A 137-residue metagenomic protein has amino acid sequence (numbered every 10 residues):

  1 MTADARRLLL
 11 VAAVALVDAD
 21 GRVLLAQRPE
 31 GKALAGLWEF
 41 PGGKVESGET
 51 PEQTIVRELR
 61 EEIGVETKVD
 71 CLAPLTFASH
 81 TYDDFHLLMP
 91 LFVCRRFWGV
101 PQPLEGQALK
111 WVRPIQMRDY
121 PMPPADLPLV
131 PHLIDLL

Functional and structural regions predicted by a protein language model:
T2-V23, K44, F77: Conserved N-terminal beta-strand and adjoining loop/helix that marks the start of the Nudix/MutT-like hydrolase domain
L9, D18, T76-V100, K110: Active-site-adjacent beta-strand/loop module that shapes the phosphate/pyrophosphate-binding cleft
V17-R22, G31, E46-S47, R95-G99: Short, charged/polar surface micro-motifs in flexible loops or helix N-caps
R28-G31, M122: Short coil/turn segments
A33-L37: A conserved beta-turn-beta hairpin within the catalytic core of GNAT-like acetyltransferases that forms part
F40-A73, R113: The catalytic Nudix box helix
L91-V93, V100-L133: NUDIX/MutT-family hydrolases
